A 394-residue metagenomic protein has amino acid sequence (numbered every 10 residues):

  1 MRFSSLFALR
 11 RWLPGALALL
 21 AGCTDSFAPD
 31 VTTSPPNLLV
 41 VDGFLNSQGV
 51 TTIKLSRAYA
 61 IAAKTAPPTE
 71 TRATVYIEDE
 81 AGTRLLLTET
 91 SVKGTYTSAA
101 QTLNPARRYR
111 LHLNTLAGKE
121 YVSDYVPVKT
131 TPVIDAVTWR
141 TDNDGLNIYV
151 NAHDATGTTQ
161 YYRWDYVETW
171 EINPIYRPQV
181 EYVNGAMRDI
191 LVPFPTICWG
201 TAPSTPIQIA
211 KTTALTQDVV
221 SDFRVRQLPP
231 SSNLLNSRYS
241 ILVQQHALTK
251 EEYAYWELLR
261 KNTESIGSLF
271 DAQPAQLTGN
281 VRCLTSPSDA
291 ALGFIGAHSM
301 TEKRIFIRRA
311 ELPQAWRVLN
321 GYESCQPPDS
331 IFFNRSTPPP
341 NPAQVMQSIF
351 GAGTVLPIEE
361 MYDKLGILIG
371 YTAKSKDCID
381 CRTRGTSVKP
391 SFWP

Functional and structural regions predicted by a protein language model:
R2-L13: Bacterial N-terminal signal peptides that target proteins for export
L19-G22: C-terminal motif of bacterial Sec signal peptides marking the signal peptidase cleavage site
T24-P394: A sequence/structural signal for flexible, mid-protein segments enriched in small/helix-disrupting residues
